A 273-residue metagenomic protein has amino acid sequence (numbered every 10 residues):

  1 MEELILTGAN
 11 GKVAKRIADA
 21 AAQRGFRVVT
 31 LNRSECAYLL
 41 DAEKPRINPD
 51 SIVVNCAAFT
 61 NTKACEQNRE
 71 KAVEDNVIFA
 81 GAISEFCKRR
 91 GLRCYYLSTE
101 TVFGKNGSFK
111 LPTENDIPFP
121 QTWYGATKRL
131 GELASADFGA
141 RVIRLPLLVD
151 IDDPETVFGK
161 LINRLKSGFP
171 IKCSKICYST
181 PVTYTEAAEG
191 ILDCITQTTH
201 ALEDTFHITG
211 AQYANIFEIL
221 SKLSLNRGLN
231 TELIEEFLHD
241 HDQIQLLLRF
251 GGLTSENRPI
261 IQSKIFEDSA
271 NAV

Functional and structural regions predicted by a protein language model:
E2-R24: N-terminal Rossmann NAD(P)H-binding glycine-rich loop of SDR-like oxidoreductase domains
V28-K44: Adenosine-cofactor binding site in Rossmann-like domains, unifying the SAM/SAH pocket of S-adenosylmethionine-dependent
E43-D75: NAD(P)H-binding glycine-rich loop region in Rossmannoid oxidoreductase-like domains and their noncatalytic homologs
S51, Q67-Y95: NAD(P)-cofactor binding segment of oxidoreductase domains
E74, I78-F79, V102-I143, L147-D150: Catalytic helix-loop patch of NAD(P)-dependent Rossmann-fold dehydrogenases
L133-S179, Y184-E186, L192: NAD(P)-dependent short-chain dehydrogenase/reductase
A188-G190, Q197-Q243: Mid/C-terminal beta-alpha module of Rossmann-like enzyme folds, strongest in SDR-family dehydrogenases/epimerases
L229-L233, I244-V273: C-terminal amphipathic/interface module of NAD(P)-dependent oxidoreductases and related NAD-binding regulators
